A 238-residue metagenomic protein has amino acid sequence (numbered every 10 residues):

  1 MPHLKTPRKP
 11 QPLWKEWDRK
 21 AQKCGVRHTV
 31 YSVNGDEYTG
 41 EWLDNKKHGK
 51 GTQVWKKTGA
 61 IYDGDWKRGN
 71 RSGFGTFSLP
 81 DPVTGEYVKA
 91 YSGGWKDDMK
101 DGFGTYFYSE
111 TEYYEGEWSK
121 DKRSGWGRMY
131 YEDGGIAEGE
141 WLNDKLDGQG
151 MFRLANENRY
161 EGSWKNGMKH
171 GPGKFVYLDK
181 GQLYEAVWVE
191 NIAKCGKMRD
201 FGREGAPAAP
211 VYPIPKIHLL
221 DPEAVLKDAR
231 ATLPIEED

Functional and structural regions predicted by a protein language model:
M1-D238: Intrinsically disordered, low-complexity repeat tracts enriched in Gly/Pro/Ser/Thr and acidic residues, frequently
